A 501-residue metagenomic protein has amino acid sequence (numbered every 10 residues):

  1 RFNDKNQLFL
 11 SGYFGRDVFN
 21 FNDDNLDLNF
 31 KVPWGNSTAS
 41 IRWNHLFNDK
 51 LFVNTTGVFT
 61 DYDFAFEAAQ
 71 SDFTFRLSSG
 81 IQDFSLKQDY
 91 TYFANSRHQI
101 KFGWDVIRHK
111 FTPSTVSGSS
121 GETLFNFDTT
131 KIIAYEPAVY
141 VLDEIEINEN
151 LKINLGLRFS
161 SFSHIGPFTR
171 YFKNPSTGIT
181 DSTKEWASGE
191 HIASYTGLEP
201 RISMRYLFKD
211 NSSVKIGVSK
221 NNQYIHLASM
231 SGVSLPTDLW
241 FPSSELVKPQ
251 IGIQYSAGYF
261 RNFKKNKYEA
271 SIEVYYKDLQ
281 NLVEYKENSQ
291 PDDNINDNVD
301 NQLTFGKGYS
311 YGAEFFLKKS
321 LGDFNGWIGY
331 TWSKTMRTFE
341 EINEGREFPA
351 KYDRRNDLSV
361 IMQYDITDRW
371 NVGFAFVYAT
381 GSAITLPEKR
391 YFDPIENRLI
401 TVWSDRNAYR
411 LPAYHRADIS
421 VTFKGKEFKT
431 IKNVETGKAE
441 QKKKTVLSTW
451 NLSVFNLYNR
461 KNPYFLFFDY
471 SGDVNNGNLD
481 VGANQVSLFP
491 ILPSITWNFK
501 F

Functional and structural regions predicted by a protein language model:
D4-D83, P236: Flexible loop and strand-edge segments within Gram-negative outer membrane beta-barrel domains
F14-V18, F59-D63, V106-T112, F159-I165 (+10 more regions): Transmembrane beta-strands of outer-membrane beta-barrel pores
N22-F30, T38, R42, A69-S78 (+11 more regions): Extracellular loop and loop/strand-boundary signature of outer-membrane beta-barrel proteins
D63, K110-G121, S163-D181, I192 (+5 more regions): Surface-exposed extracellular loop regions of Gram-negative outer-membrane beta-barrel proteins, predominantly
D83-K87, D128, E136-A138, P242-K248 (+5 more regions): Outer membrane beta-barrel strand-and-loop segments of large Gram-negative receptors, especially TonB-dependent
K101-N211, Y224, I342: Signature of Gram-negative outer-membrane beta-barrel scaffolds
Y276-D278, D297-E388: Gram-negative outer-membrane beta-barrel transporters
R369, Y378-E396, R416, F423-F501: C-terminal beta-signal and adjacent terminal beta-strands/loops of Gram-negative outer-membrane beta-barrel proteins
